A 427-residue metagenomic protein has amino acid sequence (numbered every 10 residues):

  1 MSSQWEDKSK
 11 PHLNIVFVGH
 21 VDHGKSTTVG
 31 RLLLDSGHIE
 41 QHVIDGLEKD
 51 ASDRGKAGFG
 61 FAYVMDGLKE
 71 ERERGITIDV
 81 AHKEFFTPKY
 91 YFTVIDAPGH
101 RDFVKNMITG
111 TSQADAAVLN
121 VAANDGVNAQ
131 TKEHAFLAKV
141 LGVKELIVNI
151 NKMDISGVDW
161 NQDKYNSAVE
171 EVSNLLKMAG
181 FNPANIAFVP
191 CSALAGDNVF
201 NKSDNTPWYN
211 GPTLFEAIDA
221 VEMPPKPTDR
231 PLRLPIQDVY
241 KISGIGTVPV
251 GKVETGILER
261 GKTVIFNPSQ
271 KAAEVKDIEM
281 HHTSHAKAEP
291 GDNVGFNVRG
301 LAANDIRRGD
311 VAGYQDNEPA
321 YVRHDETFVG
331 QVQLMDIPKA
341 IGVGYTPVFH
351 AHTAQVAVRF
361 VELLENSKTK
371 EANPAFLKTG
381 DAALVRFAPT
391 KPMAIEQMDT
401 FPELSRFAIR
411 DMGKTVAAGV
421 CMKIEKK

Functional and structural regions predicted by a protein language model:
S2-K105, A114: P-loop NTPase switch module centered on the Walker A-proximal segment
Q4-S9, V18-H20, K69-T77, K83-F86 (+14 more regions): Replace "in large, NTP-powered and nucleic-acid-processing enzymes" with "in large, NTP-powered factors and other
H12, Y90-T93, A97-F103, T111-A135 (+1 more regions): Conserved Switch II/interswitch segment of TRAFAC-class P-loop GTPases
N14-F17, W160-Q162, N174-K177, L301-K427: C-terminal effector modules of nucleic-acid-centric enzymes and ribosome-associated factors
D22, T28, L47, G75 (+13 more regions): Residue-level signature of catalytic and energy-coupling elements of molecular machines, predominantly ATP/GTP-dependent
H23, D35, H100-R101, N124-V127 (+4 more regions): Conserved nucleotide-binding/hydrolysis micro-motifs of P-loop NTPases
L47, A122-A123, I147-N166, A187-T206 (+2 more regions): G-domain G4 guanine-recognition motif of GTPases
N166-S167, S173-K339: Conserved catalytic-core segments of large NTP-driven translation/proteostasis enzymes
